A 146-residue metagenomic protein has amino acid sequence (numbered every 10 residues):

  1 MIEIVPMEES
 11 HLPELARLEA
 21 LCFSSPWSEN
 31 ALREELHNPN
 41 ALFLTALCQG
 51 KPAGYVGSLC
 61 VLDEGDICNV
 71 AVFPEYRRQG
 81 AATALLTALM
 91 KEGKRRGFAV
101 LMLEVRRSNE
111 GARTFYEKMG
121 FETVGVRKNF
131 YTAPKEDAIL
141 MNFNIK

Functional and structural regions predicted by a protein language model:
E3-E75, L86-A88, E92, R96 (+1 more regions): Acetyl-CoA-dependent GNAT
I4, R78, E104-V105, T123: Conserved SAM-binding loop
N30, E104, E117, E122-I139: Conserved catalytic-core motifs of GNAT/GCN5-like acyltransferases
E34, S58, A112, V124-V126 (+1 more regions): Structured catalytic core of nucleotide-sugar glycosyltransferases
I67, L101-V105: Conserved hydrophobic beta-strand within the GNAT/NAT acetyltransferase core sheet that lines the active-site cleft
F73-Q79, R107-N109: Active-site acidic-Proline motif in GNAT/NAT acetyltransferases
R78-K91, T114-K118: Conserved acetyl-CoA-binding loop-helix of GNAT-fold acetyltransferases
L86, N109-A112, N129-P134: Short glycine/proline-centered loop/turn elements that form peptide/ligand docking sites
